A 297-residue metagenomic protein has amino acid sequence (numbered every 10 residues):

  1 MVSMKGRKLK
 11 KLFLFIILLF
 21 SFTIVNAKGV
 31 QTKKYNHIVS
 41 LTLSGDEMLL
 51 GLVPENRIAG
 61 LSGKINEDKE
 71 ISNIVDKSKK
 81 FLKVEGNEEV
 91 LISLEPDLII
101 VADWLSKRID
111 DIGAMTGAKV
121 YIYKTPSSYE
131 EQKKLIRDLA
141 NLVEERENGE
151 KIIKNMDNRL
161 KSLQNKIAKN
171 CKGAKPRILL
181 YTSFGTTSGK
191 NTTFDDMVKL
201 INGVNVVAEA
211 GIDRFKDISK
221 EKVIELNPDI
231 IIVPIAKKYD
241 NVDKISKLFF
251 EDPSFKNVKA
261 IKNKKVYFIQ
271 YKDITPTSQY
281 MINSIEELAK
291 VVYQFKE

Functional and structural regions predicted by a protein language model:
K5-F13: Bacterial N-terminal signal peptides that target proteins for export
L14-S21: Bacterial N-terminal signal peptides
T32-H37, R108-T182, T186, V207-A208 (+3 more regions): Extracytoplasmic substrate-binding proteins
H37-L94, L98-W104, R108, G203-V206: A short, structured surface patch at a secondary-structure boundary
T42, D103-W104, P234-K238, Q270: Short secondary-structure boundary segments
S62, T193-F215, I235, F268: His/Asp/Glu-enriched short active-site or ligand-binding loop at hydrolase and phosphoryl-transfer sites
E88-V101, S219-A236: Proline-aspartate-enriched helix->loop->beta-strand connector
S106-M115, I230-F249: A ligand-binding cleft/hinge motif common to bilobed small-molecule-binding domains
